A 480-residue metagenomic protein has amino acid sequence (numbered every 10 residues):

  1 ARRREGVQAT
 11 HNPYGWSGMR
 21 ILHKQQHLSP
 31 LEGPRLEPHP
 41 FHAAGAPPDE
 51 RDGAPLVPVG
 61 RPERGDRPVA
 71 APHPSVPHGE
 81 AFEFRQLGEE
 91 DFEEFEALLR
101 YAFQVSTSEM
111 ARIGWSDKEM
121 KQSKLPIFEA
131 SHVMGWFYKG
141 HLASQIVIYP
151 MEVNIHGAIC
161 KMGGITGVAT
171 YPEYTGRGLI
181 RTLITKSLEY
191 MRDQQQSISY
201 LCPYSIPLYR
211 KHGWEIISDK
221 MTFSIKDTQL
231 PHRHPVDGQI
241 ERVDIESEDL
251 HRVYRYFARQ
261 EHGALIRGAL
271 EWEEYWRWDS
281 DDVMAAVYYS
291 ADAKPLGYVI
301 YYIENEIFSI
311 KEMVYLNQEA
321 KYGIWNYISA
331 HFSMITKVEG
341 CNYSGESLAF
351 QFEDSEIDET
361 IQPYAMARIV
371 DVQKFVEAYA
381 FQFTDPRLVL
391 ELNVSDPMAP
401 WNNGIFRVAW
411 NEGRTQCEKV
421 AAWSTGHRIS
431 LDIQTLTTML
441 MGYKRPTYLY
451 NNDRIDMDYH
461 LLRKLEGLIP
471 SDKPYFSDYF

Functional and structural regions predicted by a protein language model:
K24-H27, P40, E50-D52: Alpha-helix boundary/capping motif
H39, L56-P150, G157-C160, G164 (+2 more regions): Short amphipathic alpha-helix that is part of the acyltransferase structural core
I165-T175, I307-Q318, T435: A short, internal acetyl-CoA/4′-phosphopantetheine-binding micro-motif in the GNAT/acyltransferase core
Y174-K186, E319-G323: Conserved acetyl-CoA pyrophosphate-binding loop and the N-cap/start of the following alpha-helix in GNAT-like
D193-S197, P203-M221, G323, G345-T360: Conserved active-site alpha-helix within GNAT-family acetyltransferase domains
D219-K311, Q318-H331, T336, Q362-P363 (+1 more regions): Amide-forming acyltransferase catalytic core, primarily the GNAT-like/NAT-type and related acyltransferase folds
M366-R414: A glycine-rich beta-turn/hairpin centered on an aromatic-Pro dipeptide
A421-F480: C-terminal interaction segments
